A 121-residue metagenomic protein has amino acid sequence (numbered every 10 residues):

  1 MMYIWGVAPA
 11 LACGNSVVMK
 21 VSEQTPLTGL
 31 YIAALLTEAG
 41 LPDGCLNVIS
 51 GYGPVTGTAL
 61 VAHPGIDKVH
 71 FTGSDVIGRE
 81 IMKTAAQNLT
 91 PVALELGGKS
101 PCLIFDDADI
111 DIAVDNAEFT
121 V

Functional and structural regions predicted by a protein language model:
M1-D43, D67, L89, D111: Conserved small-residue-rich beta-alpha loop and adjacent elements that most often cradle the phosphate/pyrophosphate
V7-A8, G57, G78: Generic hydrophobic/aromatic pocket-lining and core-packing "Φ" positions
L11, T25, G40, N47-I49 (+3 more regions): Short glycine- and Lys/Arg-enriched binding-loop motifs that mark or flank ligand-binding interfaces
N15, K20-S22, S50, T72 (+1 more regions): Short beta->alpha connector loops at strand-helix junctions that form conserved, small/polar/Pro-enriched
Q24-L27, P54-V55, V76-I77, Q87: Short alpha-helical
G29-I32, L60, I81, A85: Hydrophobic packing residues within well-ordered alpha-helices of enzyme cores
N47-H70: A structured beta-alpha segment of the ubiquitous adenosine-cofactor-binding alpha/beta core
K68, S74-V121: ALDH superfamily catalytic-core signature
